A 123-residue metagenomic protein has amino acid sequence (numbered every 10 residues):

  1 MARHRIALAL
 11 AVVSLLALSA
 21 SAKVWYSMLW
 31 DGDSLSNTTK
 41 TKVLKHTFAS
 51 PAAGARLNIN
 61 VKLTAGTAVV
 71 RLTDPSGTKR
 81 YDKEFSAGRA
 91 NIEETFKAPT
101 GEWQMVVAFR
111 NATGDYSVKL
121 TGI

Functional and structural regions predicted by a protein language model:
M1-L8: Bacterial N-terminal signal peptides that target proteins for export
S19-A49: Transition segment at domain starts
L44-A55, E94-P99: Extracellular and analogous surface-interaction loops
F48-L63, Q104-V107: Hydrophobic beta-strand segments within beta-rich accessory/binding domains
K62-T67, N111-T113: Short proline/glycine-enriched turn/loop motifs at strand-loop junctions of beta-rich domains
A65-Y81, L120: Short, surface-exposed beta-strand/strand-loop-strand elements in extracellular ectodomains
D82-A87: Short beta-strand segments within Ig-like beta-sandwich modules, predominantly Fibronectin type-III
F109-I123: Edge beta-strands of jelly-roll/beta-sandwich modules across compartments, strongly enriched in secreted/luminal
